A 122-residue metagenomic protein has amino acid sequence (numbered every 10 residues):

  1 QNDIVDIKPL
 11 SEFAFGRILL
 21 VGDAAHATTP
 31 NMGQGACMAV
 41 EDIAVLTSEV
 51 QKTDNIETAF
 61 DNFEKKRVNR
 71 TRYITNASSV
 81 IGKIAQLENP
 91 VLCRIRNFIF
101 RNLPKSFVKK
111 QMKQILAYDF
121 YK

Functional and structural regions predicted by a protein language model:
Q1-A85: Conserved mid-domain beta->alpha element of the FAD-binding
I81-N89, Y118-K122: Short alpha-helical linear motifs
A85-K105: C-terminal domain-closing interface element
F98-K122: C-terminal auxiliary extensions adjacent to catalytic cores
